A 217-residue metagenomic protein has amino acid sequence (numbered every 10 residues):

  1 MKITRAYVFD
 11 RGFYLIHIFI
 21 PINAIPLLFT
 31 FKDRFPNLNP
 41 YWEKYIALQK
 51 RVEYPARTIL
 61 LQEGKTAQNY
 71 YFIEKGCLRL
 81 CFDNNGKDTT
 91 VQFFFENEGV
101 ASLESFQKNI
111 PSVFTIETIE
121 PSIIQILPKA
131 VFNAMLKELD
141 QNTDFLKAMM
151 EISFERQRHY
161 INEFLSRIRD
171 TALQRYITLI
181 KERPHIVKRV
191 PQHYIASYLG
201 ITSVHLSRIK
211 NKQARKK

Functional and structural regions predicted by a protein language model:
K2-F13: Positively charged N-terminal leader segments that act as targeting/secretion signals
G12-R51, P55, S105: Cyclic nucleotide-binding regulatory module and flanking cytosolic helices
P36-L38, I123, E163-R169: Localized chelating/binding microdomains that coordinate divalent metal ions or stabilize phosphate-bearing
T58-I119: Cyclic nucleotide-binding regulatory domains
V131-I168: A small-molecule sensor/coupling module
D170-K217: Phosphate-/nucleic-acid-contacting segments
